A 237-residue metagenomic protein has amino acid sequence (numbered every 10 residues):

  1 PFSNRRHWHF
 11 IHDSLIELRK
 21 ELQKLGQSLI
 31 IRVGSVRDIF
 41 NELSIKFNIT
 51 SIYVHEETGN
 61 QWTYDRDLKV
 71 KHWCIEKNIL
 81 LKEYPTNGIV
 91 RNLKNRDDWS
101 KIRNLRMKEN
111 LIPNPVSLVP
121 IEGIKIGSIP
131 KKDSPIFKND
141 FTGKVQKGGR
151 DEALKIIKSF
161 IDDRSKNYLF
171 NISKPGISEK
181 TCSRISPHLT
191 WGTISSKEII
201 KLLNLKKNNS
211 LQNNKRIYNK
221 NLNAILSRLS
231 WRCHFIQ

Functional and structural regions predicted by a protein language model:
P1-S51, Q61-D65: N-terminal Rossmann-like or analogous alpha/beta NTP/dinucleotide-binding catalytic cores that position adenine
E21-L25, K46, E76-K77, D163 (+1 more regions): Alpha-helix C-cap/termination motif
S28, T50-S51, I79-L80, S186-P187 (+1 more regions): Beta-sheet entry/capping signal
S35-A153: Beta-rich, aromatic/charged-enriched effector core domains that present basic-aromatic interfaces for binding
N110-Q237: Catalytic cores of enzymes that engage adenine nucleotides and/or redox cofactors via long glycine-rich, Lys/Arg/His
